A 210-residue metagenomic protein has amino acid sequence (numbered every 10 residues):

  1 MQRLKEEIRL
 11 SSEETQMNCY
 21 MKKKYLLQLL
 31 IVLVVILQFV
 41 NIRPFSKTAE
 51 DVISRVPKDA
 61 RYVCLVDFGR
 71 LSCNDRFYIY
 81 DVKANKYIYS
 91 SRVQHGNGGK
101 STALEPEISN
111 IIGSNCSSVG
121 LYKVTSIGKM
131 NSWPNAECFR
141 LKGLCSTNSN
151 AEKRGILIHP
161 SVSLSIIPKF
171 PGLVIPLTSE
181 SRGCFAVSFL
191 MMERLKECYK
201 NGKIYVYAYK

Functional and structural regions predicted by a protein language model:
R9, Y20-M21, V40, S46: Compositionally biased, low-structure terminal segments
S11-S12, Q16: Intrinsically disordered, low-complexity segments enriched in serine/proline and basic residues
N18-I31: N-terminal Sec-pathway targeting helices
L33-V40: Hydrophobic h-region of N-terminal signal peptides that target proteins for export in Gram-negative bacteria
N41-R182, F189-I204, Y209-K210: Cell wall/extracellular polymer interaction/catalysis modules
